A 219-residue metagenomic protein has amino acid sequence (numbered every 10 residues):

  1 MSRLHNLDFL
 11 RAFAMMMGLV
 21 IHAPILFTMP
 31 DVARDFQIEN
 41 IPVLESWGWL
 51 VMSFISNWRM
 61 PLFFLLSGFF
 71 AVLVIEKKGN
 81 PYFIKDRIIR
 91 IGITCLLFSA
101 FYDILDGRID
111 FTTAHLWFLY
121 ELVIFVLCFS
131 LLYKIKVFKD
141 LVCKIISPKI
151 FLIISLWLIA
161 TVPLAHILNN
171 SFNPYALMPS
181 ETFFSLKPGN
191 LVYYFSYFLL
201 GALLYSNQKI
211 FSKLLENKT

Functional and structural regions predicted by a protein language model:
M1-T219: Alpha-helical transmembrane segments and their immediate juxtamembrane cytosolic regions
